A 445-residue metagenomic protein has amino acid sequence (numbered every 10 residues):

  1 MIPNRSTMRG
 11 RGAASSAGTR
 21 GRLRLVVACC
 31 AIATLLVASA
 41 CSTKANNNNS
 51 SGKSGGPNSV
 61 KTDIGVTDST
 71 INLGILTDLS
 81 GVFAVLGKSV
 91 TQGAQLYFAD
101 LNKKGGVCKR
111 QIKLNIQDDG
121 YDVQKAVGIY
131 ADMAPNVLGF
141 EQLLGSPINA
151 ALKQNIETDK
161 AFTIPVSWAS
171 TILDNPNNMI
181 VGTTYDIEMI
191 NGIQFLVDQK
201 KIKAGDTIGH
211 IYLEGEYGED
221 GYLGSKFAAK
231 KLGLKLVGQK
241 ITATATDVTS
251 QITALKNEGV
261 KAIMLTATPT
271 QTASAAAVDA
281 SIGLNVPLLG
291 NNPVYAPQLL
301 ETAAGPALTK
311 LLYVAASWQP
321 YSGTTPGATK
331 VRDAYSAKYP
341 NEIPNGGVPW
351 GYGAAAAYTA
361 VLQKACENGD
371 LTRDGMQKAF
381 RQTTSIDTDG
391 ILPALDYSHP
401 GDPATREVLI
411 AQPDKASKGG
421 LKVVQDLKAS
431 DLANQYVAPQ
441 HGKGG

Functional and structural regions predicted by a protein language model:
V37-A40: C-terminal motif of bacterial Sec signal peptides marking the signal peptidase cleavage site
S42-K44: Bacterial signal peptide processing site
G55-Q95, Q117-V123, L144-P147, L213-E219 (+1 more regions): Extracytoplasmic "Venus flytrap"
N58-S59, V85-Q92, K104-L173, I241-V248 (+1 more regions): Beta-alpha junction/loop-to-helix N-cap segments that form part of ligand/metal-binding clefts
L79, N178-K240, A262: An alpha-beta-alpha
I156-T158, S225-S317: Extracellular/periplasmic bilobed ligand-binding domains
D279-Y352, C366, V437-G442: Extracellular/periplasmic periplasmic-binding protein-like sensory domains
K338, P344-V348, T359-L421: Segments of small-molecule ligand-sensing domains
